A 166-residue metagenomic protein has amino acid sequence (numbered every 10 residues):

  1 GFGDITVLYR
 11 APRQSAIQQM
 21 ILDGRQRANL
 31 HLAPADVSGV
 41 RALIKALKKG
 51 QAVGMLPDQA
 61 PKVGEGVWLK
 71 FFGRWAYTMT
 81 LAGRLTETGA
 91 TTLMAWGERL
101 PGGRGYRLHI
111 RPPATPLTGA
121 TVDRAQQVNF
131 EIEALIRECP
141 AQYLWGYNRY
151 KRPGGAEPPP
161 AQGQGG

Functional and structural regions predicted by a protein language model:
G1-Q51, K62: Conserved nucleotide-cofactor-binding alpha/beta core module
F2, V37-G166: Non-catalytic C-terminal accessory region of glycerolipid acyltransferases and related lyso-lipid remodeling enzymes
